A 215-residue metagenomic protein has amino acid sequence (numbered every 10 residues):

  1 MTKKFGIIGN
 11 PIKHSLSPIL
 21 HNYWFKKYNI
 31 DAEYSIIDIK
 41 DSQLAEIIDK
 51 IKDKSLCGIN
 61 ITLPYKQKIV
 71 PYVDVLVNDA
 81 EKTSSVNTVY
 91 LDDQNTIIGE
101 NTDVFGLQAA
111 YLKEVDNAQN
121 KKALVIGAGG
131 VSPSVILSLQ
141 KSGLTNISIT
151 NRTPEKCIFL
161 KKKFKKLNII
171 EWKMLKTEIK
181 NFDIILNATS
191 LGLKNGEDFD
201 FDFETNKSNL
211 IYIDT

Functional and structural regions predicted by a protein language model:
T2, Q119-K122, N209: Phosphate-coordination loops involved in phosphoryl transfer and adenosine-cofactor binding
T2-E114: Phosphate/diphosphate ligand-binding glycine-rich loop within oxidoreductases
G9, N101, Y111, V115-L144 (+1 more regions): Glycine-rich adenosine-cofactor-binding loop
I61-K68, G129-G130, S190-L193: Short glycine-rich anion-binding loops that position phosphate/pyrophosphate groups of nucleotides and phosphorylated
L91-D93, L144-T145, K207-L210: A short helix->loop->beta-strand "cap" motif at the edges of active sites that frequently abuts
Q119-N120, L139-N146, P154-K173, N181: Nucleotide and nucleotide-moiety/phosphate-recognizing core
K165-T215: Rossmann-like adenosine-cofactor binding region
